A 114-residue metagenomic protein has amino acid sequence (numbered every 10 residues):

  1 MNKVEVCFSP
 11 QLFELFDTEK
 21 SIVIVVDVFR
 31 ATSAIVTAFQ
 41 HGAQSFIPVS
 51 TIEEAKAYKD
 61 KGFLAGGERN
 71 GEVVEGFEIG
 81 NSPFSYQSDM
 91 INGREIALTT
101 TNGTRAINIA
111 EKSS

Functional and structural regions predicted by a protein language model:
M1-A57: N-terminal glycine-/serine-/threonine-rich phosphate-binding loop
I47-S114: Acidic/Gly/His-enriched mid-domain segments of enzyme catalytic cores or analogous surface patches that mediate
